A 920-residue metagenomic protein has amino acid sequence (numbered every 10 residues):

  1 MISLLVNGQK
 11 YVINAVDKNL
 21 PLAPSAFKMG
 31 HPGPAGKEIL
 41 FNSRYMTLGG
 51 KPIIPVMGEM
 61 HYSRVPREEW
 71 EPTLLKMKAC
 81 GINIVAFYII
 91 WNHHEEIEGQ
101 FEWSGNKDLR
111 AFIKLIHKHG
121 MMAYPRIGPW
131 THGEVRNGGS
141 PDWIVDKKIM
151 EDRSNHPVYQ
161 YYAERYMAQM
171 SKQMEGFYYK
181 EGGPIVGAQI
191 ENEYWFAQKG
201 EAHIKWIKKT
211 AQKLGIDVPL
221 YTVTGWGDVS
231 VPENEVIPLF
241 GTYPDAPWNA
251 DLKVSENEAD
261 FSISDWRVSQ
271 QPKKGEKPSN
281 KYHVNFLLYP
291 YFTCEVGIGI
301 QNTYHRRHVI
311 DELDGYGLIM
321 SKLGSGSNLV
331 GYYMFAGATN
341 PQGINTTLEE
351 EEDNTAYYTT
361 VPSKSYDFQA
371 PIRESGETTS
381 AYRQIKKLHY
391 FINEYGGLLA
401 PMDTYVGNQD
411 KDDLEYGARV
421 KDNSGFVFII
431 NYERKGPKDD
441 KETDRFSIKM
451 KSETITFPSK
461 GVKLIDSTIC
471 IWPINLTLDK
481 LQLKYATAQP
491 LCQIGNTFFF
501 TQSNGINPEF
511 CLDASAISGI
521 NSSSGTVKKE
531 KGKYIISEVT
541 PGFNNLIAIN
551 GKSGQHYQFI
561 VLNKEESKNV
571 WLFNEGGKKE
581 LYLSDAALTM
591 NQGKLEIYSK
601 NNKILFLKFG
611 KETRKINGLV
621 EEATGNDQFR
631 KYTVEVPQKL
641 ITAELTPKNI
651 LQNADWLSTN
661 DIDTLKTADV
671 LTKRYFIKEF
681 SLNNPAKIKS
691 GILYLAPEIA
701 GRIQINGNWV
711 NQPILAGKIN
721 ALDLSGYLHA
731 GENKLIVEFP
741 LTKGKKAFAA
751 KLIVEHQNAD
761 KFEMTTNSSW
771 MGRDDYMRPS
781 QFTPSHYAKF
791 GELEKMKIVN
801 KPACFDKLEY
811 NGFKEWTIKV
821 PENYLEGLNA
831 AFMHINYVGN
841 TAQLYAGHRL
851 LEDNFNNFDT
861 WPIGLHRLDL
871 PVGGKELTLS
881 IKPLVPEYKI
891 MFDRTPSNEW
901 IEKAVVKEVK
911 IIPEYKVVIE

Functional and structural regions predicted by a protein language model:
L4-A15, A26-H31, E377-A696, W709-P713 (+2 more regions): Non-catalytic C-terminal accessory domains or segments of carbohydrate-active enzymes
L4-I84, K114, A830: N-terminal carbohydrate-binding accessory modules
W70-R136, K208-K213: Aromatic-lined substrate-binding rim segments of carbohydrate-active enzymes
G99-K107, K118, P129-S154, Y161 (+4 more regions): Aromatic- and acidic-residue-enriched segments that line the glycan-binding/catalytic groove of carbohydrate-active
D108-P125, K148-I185: An active-site-proximal structural segment forming one wall of the substrate-binding cleft that immediately precedes
Y159-V229: Active-site neighborhood of glycoside hydrolase catalytic domains
W195-I216, T224-S264, T339-T346, K411-Y416 (+1 more regions): Substrate-binding cleft/loops of secretory-pathway carbohydrate-active enzymes
K205-P219, F261-Y358, V420-K421, E433 (+1 more regions): Catalytic-core region of carbohydrate-active enzymes that cleave or remodel glycosidic bonds
